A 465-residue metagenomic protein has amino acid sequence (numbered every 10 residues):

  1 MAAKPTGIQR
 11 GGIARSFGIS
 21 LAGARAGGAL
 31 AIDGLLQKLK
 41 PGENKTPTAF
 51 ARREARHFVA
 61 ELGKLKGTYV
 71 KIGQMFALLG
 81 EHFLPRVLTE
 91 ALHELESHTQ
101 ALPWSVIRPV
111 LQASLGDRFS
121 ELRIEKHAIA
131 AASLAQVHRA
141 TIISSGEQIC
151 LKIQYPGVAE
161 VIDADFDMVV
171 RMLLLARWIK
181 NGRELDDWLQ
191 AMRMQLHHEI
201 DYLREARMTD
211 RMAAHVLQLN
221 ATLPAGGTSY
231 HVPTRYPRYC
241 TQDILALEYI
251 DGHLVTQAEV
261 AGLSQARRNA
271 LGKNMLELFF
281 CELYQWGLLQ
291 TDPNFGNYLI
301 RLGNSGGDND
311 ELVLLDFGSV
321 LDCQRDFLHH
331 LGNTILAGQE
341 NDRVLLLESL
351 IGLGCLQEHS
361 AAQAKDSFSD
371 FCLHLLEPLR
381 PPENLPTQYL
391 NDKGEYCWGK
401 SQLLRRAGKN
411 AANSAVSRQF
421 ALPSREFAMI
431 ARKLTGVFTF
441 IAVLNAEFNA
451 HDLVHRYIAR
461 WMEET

Functional and structural regions predicted by a protein language model:
M1-F280, I300-R325, T334-L336, V344-T465: Broad phosphate/nucleotide-binding scaffolds in NTP-utilizing and phosphate-metabolizing enzymes
Q285-F295: Catalytic-loop of the protein kinase fold
L328: Divalent metal-dependent catalytic cores for phosphoryl transfer on phosphate-bearing substrates
